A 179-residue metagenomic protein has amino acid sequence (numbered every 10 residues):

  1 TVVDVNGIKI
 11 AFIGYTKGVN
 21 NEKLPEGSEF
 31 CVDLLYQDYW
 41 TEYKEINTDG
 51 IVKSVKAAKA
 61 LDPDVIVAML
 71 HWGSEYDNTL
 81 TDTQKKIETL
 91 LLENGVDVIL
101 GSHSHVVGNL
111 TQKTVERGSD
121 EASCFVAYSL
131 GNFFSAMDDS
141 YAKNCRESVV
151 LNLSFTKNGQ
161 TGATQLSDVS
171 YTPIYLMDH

Functional and structural regions predicted by a protein language model:
T1-H179: Acidic, metal/ion-coordinating pockets
